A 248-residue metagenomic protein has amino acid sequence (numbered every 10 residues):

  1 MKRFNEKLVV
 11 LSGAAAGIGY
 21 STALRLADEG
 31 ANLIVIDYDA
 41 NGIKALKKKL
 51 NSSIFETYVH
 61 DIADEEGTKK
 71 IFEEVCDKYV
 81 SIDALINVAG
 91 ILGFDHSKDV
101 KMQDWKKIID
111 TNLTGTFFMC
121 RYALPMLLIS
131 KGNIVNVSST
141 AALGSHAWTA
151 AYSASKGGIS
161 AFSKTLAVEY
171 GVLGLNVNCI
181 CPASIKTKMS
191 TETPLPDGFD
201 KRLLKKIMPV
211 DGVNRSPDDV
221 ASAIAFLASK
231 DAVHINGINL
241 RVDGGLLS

Functional and structural regions predicted by a protein language model:
I86, G171, N176, I235-G237: Short, small/polar-rich loop/turn modules that mediate ligand/substrate recognition or access, typified
H96-S97, K101-I109, L204-K205: Substrate-binding pocket helix/loop in short-chain dehydrogenase/reductase
D99, G198-D219: Catalytic Tyr-x(3-8)-Lys segment
F117, V213-V242, L247: C-terminal substrate-recognition "lid" of short-chain dehydrogenase/reductases
C120, S155, S163: Active-site helix of classical SDR
P125, V168-V172, V233: Alpha-helical segment proximal to the catalytic Tyr-Lys
S139: Residue(s) in the substrate-gating loop at a strand-loop-helix junction that position the organic substrate next
